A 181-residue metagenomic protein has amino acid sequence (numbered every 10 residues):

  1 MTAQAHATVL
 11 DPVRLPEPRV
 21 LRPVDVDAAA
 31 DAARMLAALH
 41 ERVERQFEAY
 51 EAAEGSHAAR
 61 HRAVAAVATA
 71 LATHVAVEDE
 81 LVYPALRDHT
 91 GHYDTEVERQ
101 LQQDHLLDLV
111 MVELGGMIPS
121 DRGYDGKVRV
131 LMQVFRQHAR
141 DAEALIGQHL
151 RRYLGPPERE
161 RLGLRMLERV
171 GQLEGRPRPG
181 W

Functional and structural regions predicted by a protein language model:
M1-W181: Small-residue-biased structural context
